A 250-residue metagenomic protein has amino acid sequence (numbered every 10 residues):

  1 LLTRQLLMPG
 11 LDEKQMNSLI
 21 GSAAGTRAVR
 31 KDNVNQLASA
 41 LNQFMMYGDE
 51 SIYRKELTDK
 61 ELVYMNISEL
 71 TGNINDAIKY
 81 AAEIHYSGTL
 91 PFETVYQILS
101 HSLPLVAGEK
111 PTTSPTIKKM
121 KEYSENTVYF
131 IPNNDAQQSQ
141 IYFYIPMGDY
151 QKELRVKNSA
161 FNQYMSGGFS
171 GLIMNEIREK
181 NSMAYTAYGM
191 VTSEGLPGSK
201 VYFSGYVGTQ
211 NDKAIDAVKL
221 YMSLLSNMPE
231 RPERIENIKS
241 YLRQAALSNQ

Functional and structural regions predicted by a protein language model:
L1-T113, N181, T186-Q250: Charge-rich, well-structured scaffold segments of protease-associated domains
P111-L172: His/Glu-based metal-binding/catalytic segments typifying zinc-dependent metallopeptidases
